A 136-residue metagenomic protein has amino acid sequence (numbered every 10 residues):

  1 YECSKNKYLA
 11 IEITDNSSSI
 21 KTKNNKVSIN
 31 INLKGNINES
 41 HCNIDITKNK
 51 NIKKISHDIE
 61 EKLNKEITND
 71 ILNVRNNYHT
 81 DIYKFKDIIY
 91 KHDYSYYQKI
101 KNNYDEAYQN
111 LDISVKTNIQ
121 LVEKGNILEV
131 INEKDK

Functional and structural regions predicted by a protein language model:
Y1-K136: Active-site environment of non-heme Fe oxygenases that use a 2-His-1-carboxylate facial triad
